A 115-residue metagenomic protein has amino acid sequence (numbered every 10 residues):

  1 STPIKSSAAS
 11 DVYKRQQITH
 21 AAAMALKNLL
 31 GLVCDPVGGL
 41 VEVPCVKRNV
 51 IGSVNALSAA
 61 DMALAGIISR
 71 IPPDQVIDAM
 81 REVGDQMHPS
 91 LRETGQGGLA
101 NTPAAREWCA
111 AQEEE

Functional and structural regions predicted by a protein language model:
S1, Q17-E114: A structural signal for small-residue-enriched, beta-sheet-centric alpha/beta enzyme cores and oligomeric scaffold folds
T2-A9, Y13: Single conserved hydrophobic/aromatic residue that forms the stacking wall/gate of nucleotide- or nucleobase-binding
